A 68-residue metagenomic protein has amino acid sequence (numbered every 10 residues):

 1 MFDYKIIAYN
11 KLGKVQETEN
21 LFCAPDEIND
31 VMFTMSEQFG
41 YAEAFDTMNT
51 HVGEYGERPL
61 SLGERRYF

Functional and structural regions predicted by a protein language model:
M1-V15: Short aromatic-glycine-(Arg/Gly/Cys) micro-motifs in beta-strand/loop hairpins
F2-D3, E27, M48: Generic short amphipathic/hydrophobic targeting helices enriched at N-termini, encompassing Sec-type signal peptides
Y4-A8, L21-C23, M35, A42-A44: Hydrophobic beta-strand residues in large extracellular and virion-surface proteins
L12, L21, L60-L62: Generic detector of leucine side chains in alpha-helical contexts
K14-D26: A short, exposed loop/beta-hairpin motif centered on an aromatic-Gly-Thr core
M35-F68: Short, mixed-charge low-complexity intrinsically disordered segments
